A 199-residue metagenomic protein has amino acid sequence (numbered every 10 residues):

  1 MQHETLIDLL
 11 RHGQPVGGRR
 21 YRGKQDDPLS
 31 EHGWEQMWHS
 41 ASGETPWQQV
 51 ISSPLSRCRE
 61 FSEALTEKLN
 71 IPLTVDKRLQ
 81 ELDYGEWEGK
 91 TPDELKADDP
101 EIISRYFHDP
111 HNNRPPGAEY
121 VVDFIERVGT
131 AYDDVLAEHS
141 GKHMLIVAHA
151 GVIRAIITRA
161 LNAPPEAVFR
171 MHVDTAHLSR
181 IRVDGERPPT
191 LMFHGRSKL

Functional and structural regions predicted by a protein language model:
M1-L6, S40, L82-E94, A137-K142 (+1 more regions): Acidic, low-complexity terminal tails and accessory targeting/binding regions of phosphate-metabolizing enzymes
E4-H12, D98-S104: Short coil-to-beta-strand
L6-I71, V75: Active-site-proximal alpha-helix that buttresses catalytic centers in soluble enzyme cores
V16, C58-R59, E81-D83, M144 (+1 more regions): Short, active-site-adjacent cap segments at secondary-structure transitions
W38-S42, I125, G129-A137: Generic structural signal for well-ordered alpha-helical scaffold segments
A64, A155-R159: Active-site signature of alpha/beta-hydrolase-fold catalytic machinery across serine- and Asp/Cys-nucleophile hydrolases
E67-G129, R182, T190-F193: Phosphate-handling substructures
H149: Short basic (Lys/Arg) and small-residue
